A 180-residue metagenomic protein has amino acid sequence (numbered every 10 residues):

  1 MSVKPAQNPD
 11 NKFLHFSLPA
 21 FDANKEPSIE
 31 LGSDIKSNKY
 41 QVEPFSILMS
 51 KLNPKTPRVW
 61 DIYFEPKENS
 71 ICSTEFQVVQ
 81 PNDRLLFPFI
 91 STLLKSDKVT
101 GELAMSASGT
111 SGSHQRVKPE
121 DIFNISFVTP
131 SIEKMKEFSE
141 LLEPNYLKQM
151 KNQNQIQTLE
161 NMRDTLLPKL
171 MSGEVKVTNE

Functional and structural regions predicted by a protein language model:
M1, H15, L93, E102 (+2 more regions): Residues that form generic nucleotide/phosphate-binding pockets
M1, P19, V79-N82, P130: Structured loops at beta-to-helix junctions and adjacent beta-edge loops in soluble globular domains
M1-I47, K55-T56, D61-Y63: Sequence-specific dsDNA recognition surfaces
N8, F13, P27, D34 (+9 more regions): Short, functionally important structural connectors and interaction interfaces within domains
G32-S33, P66, V79, I132 (+1 more regions): Short, contiguous acidic/charged loop-to-helix segments that flank catalytic cores in large enzymes
K39-Y40, P44-V99, S106-S113, K118-P119: A short beta-sheet element
R84, F89, S96, T100 (+2 more regions): Amphipathic alpha-helical coiled-coil/heptad-repeat segments
